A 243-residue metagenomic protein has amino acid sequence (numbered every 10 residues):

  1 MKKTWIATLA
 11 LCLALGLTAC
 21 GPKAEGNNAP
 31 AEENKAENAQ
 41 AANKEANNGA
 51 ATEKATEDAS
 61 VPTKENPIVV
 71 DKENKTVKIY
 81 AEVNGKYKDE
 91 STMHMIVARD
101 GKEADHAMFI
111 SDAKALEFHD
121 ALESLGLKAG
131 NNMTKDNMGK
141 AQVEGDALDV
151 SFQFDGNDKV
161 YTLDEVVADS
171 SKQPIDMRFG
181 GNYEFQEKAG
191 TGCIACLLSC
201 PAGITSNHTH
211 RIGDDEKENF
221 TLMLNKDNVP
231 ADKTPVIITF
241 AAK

Functional and structural regions predicted by a protein language model:
M1-T4: Positively charged n-region of N-terminal signal peptides that target proteins for export
I6-L13: Sec-dependent N-terminal signal peptides
G16-A19: C-terminal motif of bacterial Sec signal peptides marking the signal peptidase cleavage site
G21-K23: Bacterial signal peptide processing site
N27: Short conserved active-site loop signatures built around small residues
E37-E73: N-terminal low-complexity, Pro/Thr/Ser-rich intrinsically disordered segments that act as propeptides or flexible
D58-K243: Long, low-hydrophobicity ectodomains and other hydrophilic envelope-associated domains
